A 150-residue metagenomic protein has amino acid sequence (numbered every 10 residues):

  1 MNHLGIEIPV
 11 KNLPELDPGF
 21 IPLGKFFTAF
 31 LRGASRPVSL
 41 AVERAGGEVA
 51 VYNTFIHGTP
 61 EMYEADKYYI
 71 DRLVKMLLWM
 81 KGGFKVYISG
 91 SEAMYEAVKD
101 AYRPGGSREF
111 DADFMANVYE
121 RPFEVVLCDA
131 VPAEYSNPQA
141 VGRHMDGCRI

Functional and structural regions predicted by a protein language model:
M1-G142: Nucleotide/phosphate-binding catalytic cleft detector across ATP-hydrolyzing and phosphate-transferring enzymes
G142-R149: Fungal eukaryote-biased detector of long internal structured cores
